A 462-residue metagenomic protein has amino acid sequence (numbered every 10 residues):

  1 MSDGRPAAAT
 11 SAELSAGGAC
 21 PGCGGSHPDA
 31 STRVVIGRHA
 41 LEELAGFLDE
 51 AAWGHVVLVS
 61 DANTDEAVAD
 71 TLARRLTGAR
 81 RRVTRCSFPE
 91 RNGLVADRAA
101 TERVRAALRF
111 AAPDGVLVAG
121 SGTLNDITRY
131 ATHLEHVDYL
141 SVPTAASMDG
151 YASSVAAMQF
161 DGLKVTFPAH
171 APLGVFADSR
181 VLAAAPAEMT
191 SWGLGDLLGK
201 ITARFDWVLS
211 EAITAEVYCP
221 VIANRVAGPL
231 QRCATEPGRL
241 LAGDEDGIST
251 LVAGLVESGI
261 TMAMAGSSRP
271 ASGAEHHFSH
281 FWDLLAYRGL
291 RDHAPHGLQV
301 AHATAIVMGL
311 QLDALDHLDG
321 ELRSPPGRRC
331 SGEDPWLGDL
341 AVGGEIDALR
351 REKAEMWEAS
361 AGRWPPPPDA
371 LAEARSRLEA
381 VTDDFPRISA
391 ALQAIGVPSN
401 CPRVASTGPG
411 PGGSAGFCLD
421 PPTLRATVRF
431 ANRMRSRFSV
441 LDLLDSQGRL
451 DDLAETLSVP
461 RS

Functional and structural regions predicted by a protein language model:
S2-G115: ATP/NTP phosphate-donor binding region
S2-P21, L197, L318-S462: C-terminal charged capping/lid subdomain of soluble metabolic enzymes
S26-P28, A51, L108-A111, T132 (+4 more regions): Solvent-exposed alpha-helices and their adjacent loops that cap or buttress functional pockets in soluble metabolic
D65-V68, S121-Y130, M148-Y151: Short glycine/serine/threonine-rich phosphate/pyrophosphate-binding segments that cradle anionic phosphate groups
L72, L124-V137, W282: Short Gly/Thr/Asp-enriched flexible loops that form oxyanion-binding sites at enzyme active sites
Y130-R232: A glycine/threonine-rich phosphate-anchoring loop and its flanking beta-alpha core in nucleotide/phosphate-binding
L194, L198, I248-M262, T304 (+2 more regions): Short alpha-helical scaffolding segments that buttress acidic/His motifs in well-ordered protein cores
R225-N400: Active-site segments that bind and position negatively charged phosphate/pyrophosphate groups
